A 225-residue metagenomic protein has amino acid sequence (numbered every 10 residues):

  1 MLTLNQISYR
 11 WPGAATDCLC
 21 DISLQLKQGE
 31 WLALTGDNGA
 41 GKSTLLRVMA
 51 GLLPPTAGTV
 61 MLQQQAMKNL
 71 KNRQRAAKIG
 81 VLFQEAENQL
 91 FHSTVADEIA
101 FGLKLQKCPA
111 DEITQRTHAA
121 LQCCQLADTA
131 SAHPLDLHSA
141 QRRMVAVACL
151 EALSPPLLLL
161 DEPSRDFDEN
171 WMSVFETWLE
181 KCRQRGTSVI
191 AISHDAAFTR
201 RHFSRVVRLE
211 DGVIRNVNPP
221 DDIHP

Functional and structural regions predicted by a protein language model:
T35-D37: The feature captures the beta-strand-to-loop junction immediately N-terminal to the Walker
A50: Helix-to-loop junction immediately C-terminal to a conserved catalytic motif
G58-A66, R75: Conserved ABC transporter NBD signature motif
D111-T129: Conserved ABC ATPase "signature" region
H133-L137: Conserved ABC ATPase signature
L158-E162: Catalytic Walker B motif of ABC-type/P-loop ATPase nucleotide-binding domains
S193-H194: H-loop/switch region of ABC-family ATPase nucleotide-binding domains
